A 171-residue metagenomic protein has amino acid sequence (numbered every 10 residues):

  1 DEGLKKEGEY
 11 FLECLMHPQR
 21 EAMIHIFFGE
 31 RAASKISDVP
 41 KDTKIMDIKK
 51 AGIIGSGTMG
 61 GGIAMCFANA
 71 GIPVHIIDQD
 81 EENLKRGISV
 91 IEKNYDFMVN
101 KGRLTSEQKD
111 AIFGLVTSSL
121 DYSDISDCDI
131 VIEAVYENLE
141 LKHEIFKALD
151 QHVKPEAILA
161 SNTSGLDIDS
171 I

Functional and structural regions predicted by a protein language model:
D1-K50: Glycine/serine-rich phosphate-binding loop and adjoining beta1-alpha1 elements at the start of nucleotide-handling
L4-G8, M16, R20, G52 (+8 more regions): Generic structural signal for well-ordered, non-membrane alpha-helical segments in soluble metabolic enzymes
A33-N94, T117, H152: NAD(P)+-binding Rossmann beta1-loop-alpha1 motif at the extreme N-terminus of oxidoreductases
D80-D129, L139-I145, H152: Conserved N-terminal Rossmann-fold NAD(P) cofactor-binding segment
I132-E133, S161: Redox-cofactor binding/interface segments in oxidoreductases and associated redox assembly factors
N138-I171: Rossmann-fold NAD(P)-binding glycine/threonine-rich loop
